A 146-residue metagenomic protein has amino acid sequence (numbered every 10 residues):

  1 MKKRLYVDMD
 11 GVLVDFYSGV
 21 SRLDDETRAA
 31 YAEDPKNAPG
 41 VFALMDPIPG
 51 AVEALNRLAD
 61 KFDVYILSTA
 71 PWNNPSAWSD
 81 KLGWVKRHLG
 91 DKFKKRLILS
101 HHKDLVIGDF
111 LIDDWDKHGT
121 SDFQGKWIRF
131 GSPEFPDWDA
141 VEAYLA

Functional and structural regions predicted by a protein language model:
M1-M45, K126: Active-site neighborhood of HAD-like aspartate-dependent phosphohydrolases
L5, L58, D104-L105: Structural alpha-helical scaffold elements that stabilize or flank donor/cofactor-binding regions in carbohydrate
D46, A51-S79, V85: Substrate-recognition element of Asp-dependent hydrolases with the DxDx(T/V) motif
N74-A146: C-terminal cap/substrate-recognition subdomain and adjoining C-terminal extension of metal-dependent phosphatase-like
